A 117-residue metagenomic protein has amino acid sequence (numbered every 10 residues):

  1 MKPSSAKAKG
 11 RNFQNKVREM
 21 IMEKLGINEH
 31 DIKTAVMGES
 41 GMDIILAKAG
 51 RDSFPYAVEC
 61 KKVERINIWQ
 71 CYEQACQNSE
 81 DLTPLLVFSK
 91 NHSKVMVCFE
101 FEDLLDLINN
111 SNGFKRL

Functional and structural regions predicted by a protein language model:
M1-L117: Catalytic phosphate/metal-binding cores of nucleic-acid and nucleotide-processing enzymes, i.e., regions that mediate
